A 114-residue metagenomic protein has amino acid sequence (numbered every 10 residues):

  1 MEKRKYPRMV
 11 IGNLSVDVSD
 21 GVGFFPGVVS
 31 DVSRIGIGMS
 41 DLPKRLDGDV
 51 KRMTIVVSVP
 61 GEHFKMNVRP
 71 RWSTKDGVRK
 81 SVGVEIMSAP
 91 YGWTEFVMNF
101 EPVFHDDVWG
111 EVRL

Functional and structural regions predicted by a protein language model:
M1-R34, M98-L114: N-terminal helix initiation/capping motif
I11, F25, F64-M66, K80: Hydrophobic core residues within well-ordered beta-strands of beta-rich domains
L14-V18, V50-H63: Short conserved beta-strand and strand-loop elements enriched in small hydrophobics with frequent Asp/Gly
G27-V29, M66-R71: Short beta-strand-centered aromatic/proline hotspots
I37-D41, K75-M87: Short, solvent-exposed secondary-structure boundary/capping segments
D41-K44, R71: Beta-strand-rich interaction surfaces with strong enrichment in secreted/lumenal proteins
L46-V50, G92-E95: Short, conserved charged micro-motifs
